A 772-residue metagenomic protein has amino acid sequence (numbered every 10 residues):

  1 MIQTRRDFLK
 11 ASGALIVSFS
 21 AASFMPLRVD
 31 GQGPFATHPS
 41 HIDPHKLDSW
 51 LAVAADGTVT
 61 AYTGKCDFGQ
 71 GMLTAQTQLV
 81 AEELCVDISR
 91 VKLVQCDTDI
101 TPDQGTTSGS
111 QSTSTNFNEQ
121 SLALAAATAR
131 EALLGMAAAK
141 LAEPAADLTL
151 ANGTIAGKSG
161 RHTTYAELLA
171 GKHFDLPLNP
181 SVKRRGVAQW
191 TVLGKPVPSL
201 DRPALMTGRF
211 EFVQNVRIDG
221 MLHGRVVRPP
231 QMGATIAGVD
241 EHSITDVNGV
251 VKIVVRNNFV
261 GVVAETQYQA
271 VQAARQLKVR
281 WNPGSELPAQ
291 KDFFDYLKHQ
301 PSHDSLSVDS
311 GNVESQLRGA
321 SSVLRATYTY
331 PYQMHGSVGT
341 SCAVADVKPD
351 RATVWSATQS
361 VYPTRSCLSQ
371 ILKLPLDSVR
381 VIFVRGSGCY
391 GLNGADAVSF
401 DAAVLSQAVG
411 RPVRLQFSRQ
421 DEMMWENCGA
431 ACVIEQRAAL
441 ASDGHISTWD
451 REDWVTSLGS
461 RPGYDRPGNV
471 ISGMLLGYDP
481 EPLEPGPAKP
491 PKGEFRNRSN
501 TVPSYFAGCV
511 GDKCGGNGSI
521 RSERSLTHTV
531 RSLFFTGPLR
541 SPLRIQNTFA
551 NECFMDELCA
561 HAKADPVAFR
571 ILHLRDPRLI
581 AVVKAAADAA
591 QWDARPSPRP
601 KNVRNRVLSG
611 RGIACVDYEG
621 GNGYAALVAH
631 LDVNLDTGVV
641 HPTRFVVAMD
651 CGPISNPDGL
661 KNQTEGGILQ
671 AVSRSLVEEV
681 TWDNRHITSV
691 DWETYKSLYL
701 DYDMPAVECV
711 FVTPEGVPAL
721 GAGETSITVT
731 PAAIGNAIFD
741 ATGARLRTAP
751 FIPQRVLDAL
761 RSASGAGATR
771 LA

Functional and structural regions predicted by a protein language model:
M1-I16: N-terminal secretory signal peptides and thylakoid transit peptides that target proteins across membranes
I2, S23-T58, K601: C-terminal segment of N-terminal export signals and the immediately downstream linker at the start of the mature
S12-L15, S20-L27, P180-R202, D740-A772: Intrinsic disorder at enzyme termini
Q32-A36, G319-Q333, L415-E422, V607-D617: Short Pro/Gly-enriched beta-strand edge/turn motifs at strand-loop
G33-T37, H41, A81-E83, I88-V308 (+2 more regions): Flexible, low-hydrophobicity surface segments
M72-Q76, S387-G410, R414-L415: Thiamine diphosphate
A81-T106, S112, L134-T163, G238 (+7 more regions): C-terminal catalytic domains of large/alpha subunits in multi-subunit enzymes
P102-G105, T113-Q120, A170, F174-N215 (+5 more regions): Glycine-rich loop/linker segments at domain edges
